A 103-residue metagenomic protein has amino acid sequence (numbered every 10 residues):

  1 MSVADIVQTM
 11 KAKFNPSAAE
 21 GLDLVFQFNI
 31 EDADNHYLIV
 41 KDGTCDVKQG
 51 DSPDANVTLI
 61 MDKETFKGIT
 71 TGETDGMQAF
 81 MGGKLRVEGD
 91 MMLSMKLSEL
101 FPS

Functional and structural regions predicted by a protein language model:
M1-S103: Feature captures hydrophobic
